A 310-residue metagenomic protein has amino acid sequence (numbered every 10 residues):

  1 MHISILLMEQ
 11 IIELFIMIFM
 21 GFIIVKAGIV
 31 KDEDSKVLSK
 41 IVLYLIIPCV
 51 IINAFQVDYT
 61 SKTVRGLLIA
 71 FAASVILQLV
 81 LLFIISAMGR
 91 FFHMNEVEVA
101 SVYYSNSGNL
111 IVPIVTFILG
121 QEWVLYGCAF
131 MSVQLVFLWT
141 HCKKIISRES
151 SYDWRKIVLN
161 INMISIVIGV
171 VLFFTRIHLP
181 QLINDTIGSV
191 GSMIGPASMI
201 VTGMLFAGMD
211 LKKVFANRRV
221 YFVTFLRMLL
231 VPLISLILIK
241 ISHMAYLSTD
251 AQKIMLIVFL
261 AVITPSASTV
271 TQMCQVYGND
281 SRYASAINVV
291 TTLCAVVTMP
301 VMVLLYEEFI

Functional and structural regions predicted by a protein language model:
M1-I310: Alpha-helical transmembrane segments of multi-pass small-molecule/ion transporters
